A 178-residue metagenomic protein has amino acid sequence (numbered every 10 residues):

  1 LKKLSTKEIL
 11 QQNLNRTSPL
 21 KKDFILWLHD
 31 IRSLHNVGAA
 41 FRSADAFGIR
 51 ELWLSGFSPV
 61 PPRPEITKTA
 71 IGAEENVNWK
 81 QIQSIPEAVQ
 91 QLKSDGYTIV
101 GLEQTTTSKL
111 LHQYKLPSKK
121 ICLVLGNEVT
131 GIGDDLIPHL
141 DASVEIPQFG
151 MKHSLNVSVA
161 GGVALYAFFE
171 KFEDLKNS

Functional and structural regions predicted by a protein language model:
L1-S178: Post-transcriptional modification and biogenesis factors for structured RNAs of the translation apparatus
